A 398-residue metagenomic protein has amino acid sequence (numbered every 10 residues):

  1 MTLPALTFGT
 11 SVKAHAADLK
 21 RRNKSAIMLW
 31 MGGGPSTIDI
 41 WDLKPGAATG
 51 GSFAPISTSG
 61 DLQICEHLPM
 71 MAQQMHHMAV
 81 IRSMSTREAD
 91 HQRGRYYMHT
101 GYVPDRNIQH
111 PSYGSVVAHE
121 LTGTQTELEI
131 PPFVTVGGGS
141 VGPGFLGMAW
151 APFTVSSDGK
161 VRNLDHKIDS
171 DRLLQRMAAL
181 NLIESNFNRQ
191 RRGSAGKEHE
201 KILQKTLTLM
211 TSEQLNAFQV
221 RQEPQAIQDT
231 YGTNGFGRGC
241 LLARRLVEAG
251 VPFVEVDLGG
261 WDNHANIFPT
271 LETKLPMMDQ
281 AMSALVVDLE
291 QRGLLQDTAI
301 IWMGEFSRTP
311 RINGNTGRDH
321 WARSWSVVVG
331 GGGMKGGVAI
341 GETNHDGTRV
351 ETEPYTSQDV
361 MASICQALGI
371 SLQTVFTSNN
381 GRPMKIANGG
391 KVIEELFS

Functional and structural regions predicted by a protein language model:
M1-S398: Ligand-binding pockets and gating/stacking loops
